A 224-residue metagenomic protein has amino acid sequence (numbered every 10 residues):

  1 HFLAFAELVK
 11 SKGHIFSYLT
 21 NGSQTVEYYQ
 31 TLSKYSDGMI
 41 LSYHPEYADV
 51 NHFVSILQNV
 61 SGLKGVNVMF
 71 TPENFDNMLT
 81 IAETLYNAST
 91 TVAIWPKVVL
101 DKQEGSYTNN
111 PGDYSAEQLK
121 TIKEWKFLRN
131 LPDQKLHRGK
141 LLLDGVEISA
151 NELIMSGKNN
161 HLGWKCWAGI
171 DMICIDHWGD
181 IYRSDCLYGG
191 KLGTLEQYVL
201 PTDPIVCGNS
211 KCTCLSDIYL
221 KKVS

Functional and structural regions predicted by a protein language model:
H1-N87, T91-W95: Radical SAM/AdoMet-radical enzyme domain recognition
L3, V26-Q30, N160-H161, T194-L195 (+1 more regions): A generic local structural motif
G13-L19, L41-Y43, V146-N151, S156-N159 (+1 more regions): Short linear motifs at secondary-structure transitions and domain/linker junctions
S23-T25, E46, T71-E73, V99-Q103 (+3 more regions): Short, solvent-exposed loop/turn segments at secondary-structure junctions
Q24-Q30, V50-L57, P72-I81, V99-Y107 (+3 more regions): Low-complexity, flexible helical/coil segments
S42-Y43, V98, D185, E196: Residues at the C-termini of beta-strands that transition into short coil/loop
N87-S184: A C-terminal junction/extension of Radical SAM enzymes
G163, W178-S224: Flexible mid-to-C-terminal extensions adjoining Fe-S/redox cofactors in radical SAM and related proteins
